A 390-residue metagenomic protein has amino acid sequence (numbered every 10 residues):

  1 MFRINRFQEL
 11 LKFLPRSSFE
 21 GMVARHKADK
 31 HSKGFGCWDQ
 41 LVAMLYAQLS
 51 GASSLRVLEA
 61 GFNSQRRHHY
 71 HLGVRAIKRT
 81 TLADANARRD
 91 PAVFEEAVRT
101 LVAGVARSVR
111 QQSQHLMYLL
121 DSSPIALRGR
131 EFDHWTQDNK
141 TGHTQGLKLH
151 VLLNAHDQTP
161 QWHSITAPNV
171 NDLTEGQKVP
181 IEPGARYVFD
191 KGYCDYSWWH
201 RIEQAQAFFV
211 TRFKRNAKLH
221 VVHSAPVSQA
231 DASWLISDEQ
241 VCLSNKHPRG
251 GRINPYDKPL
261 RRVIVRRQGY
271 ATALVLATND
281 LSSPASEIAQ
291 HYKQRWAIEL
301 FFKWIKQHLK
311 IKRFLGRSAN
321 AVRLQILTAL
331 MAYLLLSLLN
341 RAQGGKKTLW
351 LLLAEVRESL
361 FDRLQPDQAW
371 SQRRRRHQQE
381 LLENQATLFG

Functional and structural regions predicted by a protein language model:
M1-V57, A87-R89, Q112-L116, L120-E131 (+1 more regions): Single, function-defining residue in the core of a domain
S54-L72: DNA-recognition alpha helix
N63, T81-L82, I181: Acidic/polar active-site rim loop that often engages polyanionic ligands
Q65-H68, G104, I311: A short structural micro-motif
R75-W135: Active-site- or DNA-interface-adjacent structural scaffold in DNA-acting proteins
